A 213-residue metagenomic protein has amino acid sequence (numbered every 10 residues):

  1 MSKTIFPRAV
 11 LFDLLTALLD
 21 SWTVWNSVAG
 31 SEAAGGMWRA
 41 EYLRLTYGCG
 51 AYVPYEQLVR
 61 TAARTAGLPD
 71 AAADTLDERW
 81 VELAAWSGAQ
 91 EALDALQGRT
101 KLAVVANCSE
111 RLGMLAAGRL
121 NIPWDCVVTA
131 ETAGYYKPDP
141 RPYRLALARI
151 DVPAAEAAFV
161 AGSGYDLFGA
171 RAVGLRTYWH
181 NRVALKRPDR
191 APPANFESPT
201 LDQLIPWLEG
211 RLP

Functional and structural regions predicted by a protein language model:
S2-L43, G67-L68: Active-site neighborhood of HAD-like aspartate-dependent phosphohydrolases
S2-R8, D94, V105-P213: Asp-based, Mg2+/Mn2+-dependent phosphohydrolase catalytic module
S21-W25, L83-W86, W124, W179: Tryptophan-centric aromatic hotspots in well-structured domains and transmembrane helices
V24-V28, M37, T61-A62, T75 (+6 more regions): Alpha-helical elements of Rossmann-like donor-binding domains used by nucleotide-donor carbohydrate transfer enzymes
W25-E32, A62-G67, L93-G98, R119-L120 (+1 more regions): Alpha-helix C-terminal capping segments
E32, G36, A40, R44-D77: A metal-dependent, Asp-based hydrolase signature
E56-R60, D74-V104, E110, M114 (+2 more regions): Short, acidic loop-to-helix structural element flanking the phosphoryl-transfer center in phosphate-processing enzymes
